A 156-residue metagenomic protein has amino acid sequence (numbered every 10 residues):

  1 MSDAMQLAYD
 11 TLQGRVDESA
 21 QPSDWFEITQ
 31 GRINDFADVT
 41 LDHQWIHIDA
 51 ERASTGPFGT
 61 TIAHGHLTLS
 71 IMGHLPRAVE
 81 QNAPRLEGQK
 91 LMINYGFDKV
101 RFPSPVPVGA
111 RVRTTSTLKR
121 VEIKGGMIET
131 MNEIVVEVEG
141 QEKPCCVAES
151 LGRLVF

Functional and structural regions predicted by a protein language model:
M1-R15, F102-F156: HotDog/MaoC-like acyl-thioester-processing domains
S2-I93: Hot-dog-fold acyl-thioester-processing enzymes
G59, F97, P103-S104: Short, surface-exposed secondary-structure edge patches
M92, F97, E129-M131: Short coil/loop residues immediately preceding or within conserved phosphate-binding loops of NTP-utilizing enzyme
